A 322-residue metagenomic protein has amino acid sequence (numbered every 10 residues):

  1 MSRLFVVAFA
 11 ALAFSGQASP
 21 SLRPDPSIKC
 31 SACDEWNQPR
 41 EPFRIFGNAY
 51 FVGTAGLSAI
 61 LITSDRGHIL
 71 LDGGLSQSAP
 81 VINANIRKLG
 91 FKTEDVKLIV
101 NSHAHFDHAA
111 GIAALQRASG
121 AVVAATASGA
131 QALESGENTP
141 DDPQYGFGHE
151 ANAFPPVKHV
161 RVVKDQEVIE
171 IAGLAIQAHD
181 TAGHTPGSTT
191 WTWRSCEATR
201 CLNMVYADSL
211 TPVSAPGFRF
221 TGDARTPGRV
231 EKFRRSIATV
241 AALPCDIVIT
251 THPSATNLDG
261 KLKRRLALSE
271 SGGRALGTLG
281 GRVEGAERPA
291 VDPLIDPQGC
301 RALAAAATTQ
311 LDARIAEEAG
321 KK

Functional and structural regions predicted by a protein language model:
M1-A8: Sec-dependent signal peptide recognition, specifically the positively charged N-region followed immediately by
A8-R23: Bacterial Sec-dependent signal peptides at the C-terminal "C-region" and cleavage site
S19-E35, A198-R200, P212-K322: Accessory terminal helices/loops
S19-K29, P39, R44-F46, D95 (+5 more regions): Metallo-beta-lactamase
E35-L89, T93, T190-P212: Conserved beta-strand hairpin/beta-sheet module of binuclear metal-dependent hydrolase folds, prominently
R40, S78, A104-A110, A130-L133 (+3 more regions): Active-site environment of divalent metal-dependent phosphoester hydrolases
A49, Q77-P80, R87-V168, C196 (+2 more regions): Active-site HxH/HxHxD metal-binding segment of metal-dependent hydrolases
L71-G73, V96-A104, V123-T126, D180-G183 (+3 more regions): Active-site neighborhood of phospho(di)ester-bond hydrolases with catalytic His/Asp-centered motifs
